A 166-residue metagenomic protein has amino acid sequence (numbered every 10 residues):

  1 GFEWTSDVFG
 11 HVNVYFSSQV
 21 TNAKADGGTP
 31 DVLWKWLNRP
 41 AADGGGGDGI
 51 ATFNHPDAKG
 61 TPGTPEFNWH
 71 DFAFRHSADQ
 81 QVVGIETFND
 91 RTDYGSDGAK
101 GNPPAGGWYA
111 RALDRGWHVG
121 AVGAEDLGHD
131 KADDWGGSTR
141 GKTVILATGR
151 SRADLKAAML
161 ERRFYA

Functional and structural regions predicted by a protein language model:
G1-A166: Extended, charged catalytic domains and RNA/DNA-binding interfaces, predominantly in divalent-metal-using enzymes
